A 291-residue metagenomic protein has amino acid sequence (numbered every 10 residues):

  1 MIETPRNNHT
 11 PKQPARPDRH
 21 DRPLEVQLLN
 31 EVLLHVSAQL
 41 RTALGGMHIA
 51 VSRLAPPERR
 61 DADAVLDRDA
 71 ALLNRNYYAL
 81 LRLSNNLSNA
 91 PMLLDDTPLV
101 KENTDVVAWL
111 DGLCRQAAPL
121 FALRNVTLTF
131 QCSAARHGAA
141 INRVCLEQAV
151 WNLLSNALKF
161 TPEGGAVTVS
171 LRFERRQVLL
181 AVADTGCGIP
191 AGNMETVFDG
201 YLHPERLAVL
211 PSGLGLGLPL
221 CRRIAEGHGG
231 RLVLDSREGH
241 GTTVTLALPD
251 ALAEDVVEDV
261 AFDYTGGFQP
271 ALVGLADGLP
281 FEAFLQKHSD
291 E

Functional and structural regions predicted by a protein language model:
A64-V65, L94-T104, A108, G138-A140: Short flexible loop/turn segments at helix-to-beta-strand junctions within the C-terminal catalytic HATPase_c
R75-L80: Short alpha-helical segment of the dimerization/phosphotransfer core of two-component systems
E102-T104, A122, T127-H137: Conserved catalytic submotifs in the C-terminal HATPase_c
A157-L158: Short helix-loop "hinge" at the ATP-lid/N-box region of the Bergerat-fold HATPase_c
D184: Acidic ATP/Mg2+-coordinating residue in the GHKL
I189-Y201: Short conserved segment of the HATPase_c
